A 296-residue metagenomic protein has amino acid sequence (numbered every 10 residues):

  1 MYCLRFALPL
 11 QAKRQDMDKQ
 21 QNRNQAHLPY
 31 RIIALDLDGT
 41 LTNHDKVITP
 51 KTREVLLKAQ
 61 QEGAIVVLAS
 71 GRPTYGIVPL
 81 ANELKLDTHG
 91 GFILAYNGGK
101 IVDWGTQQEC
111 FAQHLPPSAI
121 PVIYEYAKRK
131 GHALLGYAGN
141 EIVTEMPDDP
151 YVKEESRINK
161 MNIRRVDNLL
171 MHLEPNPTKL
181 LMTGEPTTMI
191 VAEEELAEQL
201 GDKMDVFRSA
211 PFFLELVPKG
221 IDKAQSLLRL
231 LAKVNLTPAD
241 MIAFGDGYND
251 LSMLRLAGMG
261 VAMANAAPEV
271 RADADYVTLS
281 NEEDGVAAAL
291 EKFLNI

Functional and structural regions predicted by a protein language model:
M1-L37, E54-L57, Q61: Non-catalytic pre-domain segments flanking phosphatase-related domains
R23-I32, T49, E215-I296: Mg2+-dependent phosphoryl-transfer enzymes with acidic/Ser/Thr/Gly-rich catalytic loops
G39, A59, S70, N97 (+4 more regions): Residue-level signal for inorganic ion chemistry
P50-Y151: Active-site phosphate-binding/coordination module
T52, I77-A81, A192, L196 (+3 more regions): Hydrophobic packing residues within well-ordered alpha-helices of enzyme cores
G63-V67, H89-G91, K179, A239-M241 (+1 more regions): Short active-site oxyanion
L84, H89, N97, L200-D202 (+2 more regions): Short, structured coil segments at secondary-structure junctions
Y126-F244, Y248: Conserved acidic, metal-coordinating active-site core of Asp-based, Mg2+-dependent phosphoryl-transfer enzymes
